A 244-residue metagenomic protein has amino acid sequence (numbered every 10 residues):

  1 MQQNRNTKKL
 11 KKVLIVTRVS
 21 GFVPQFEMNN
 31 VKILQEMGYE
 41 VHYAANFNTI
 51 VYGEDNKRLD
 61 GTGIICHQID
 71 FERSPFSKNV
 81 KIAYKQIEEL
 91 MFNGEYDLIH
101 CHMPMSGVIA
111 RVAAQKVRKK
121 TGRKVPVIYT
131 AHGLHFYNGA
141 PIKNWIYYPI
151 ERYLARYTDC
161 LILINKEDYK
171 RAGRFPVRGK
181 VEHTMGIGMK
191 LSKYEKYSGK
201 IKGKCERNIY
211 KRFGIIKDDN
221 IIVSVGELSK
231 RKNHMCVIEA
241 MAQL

Functional and structural regions predicted by a protein language model:
K9-L10, L14-N79, E167-F175, V181-H183: N-terminal strand-loop element at the rim of the active site of nucleotide-sugar-dependent glycosyltransferases
K12-L14, Q115-H135, E151, I162 (+1 more regions): Active-site proximal beta-strand in glycosyltransferases
V16, I164, S224-L228: Short hydrophobic "strand-cap" motifs at the C-terminus of beta-strands
P24-K32, N220-Q243: A conserved mid-protein helix/loop that constitutes part of the nucleotide-sugar donor-binding site
F26, K78-K85, V125-P126, H135-Y157 (+1 more regions): Nucleotide-sugar donor phosphate/pyrophosphate-binding loop at the beta->alpha transition of glycosyltransferases
N56-K57, A83, E195-I215: A short helix/loop element that forms part of the nucleotide-sugar donor recognition site in Leloir-type
C101-G107: Short His-centered aromatic/hydrophobic patch
R152-E206: Donor nucleotide-sugar binding/catalytic pocket of nucleotide-sugar-dependent glycosyltransferases
